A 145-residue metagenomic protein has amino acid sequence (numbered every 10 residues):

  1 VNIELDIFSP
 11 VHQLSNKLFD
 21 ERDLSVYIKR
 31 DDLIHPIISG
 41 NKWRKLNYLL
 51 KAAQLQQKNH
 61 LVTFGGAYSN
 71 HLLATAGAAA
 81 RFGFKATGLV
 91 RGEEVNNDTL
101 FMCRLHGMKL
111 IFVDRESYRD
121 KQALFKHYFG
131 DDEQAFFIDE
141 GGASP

Functional and structural regions predicted by a protein language model:
V1-P145: PLP-dependent amino-acid enzyme catalytic core
